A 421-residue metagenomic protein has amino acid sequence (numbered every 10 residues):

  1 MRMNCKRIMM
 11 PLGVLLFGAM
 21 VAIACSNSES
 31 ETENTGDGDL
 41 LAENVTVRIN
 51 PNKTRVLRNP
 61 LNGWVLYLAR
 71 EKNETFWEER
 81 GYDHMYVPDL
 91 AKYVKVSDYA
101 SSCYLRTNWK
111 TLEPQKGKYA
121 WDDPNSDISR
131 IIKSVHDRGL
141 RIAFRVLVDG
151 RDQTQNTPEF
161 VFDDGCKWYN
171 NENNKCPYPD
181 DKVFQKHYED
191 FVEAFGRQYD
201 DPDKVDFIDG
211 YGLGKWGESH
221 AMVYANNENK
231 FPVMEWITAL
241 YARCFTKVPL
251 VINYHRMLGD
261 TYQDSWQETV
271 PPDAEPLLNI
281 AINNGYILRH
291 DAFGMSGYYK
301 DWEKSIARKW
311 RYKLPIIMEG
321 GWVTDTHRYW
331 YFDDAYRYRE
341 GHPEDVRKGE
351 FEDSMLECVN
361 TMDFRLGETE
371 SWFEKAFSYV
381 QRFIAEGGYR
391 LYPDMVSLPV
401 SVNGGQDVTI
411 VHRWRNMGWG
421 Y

Functional and structural regions predicted by a protein language model:
P11-A22: Bacterial N-terminal signal peptides
M20-N44: Bacterial Sec-dependent N-terminal signal peptides
L41-Y86, H136, F207-G217, A221-E368: Catalytic-core regions of glycoside hydrolase
L90-Y169, K230-P249: Aromatic-lined substrate-binding rim segments of carbohydrate-active enzymes
W109-P124, E172-H187, S219-K230: The substrate-binding groove and active-site-proximal loops of carbohydrate-active enzymes, especially glycoside
G150-A194: Active-site-adjacent "subsite" loops/lids of carbohydrate-active enzymes
D345-P399: Catalytic cores of secreted or luminal carbohydrate-active enzymes
N416-G420: Short, acidic/polar linear motifs in exposed loop/turn regions
